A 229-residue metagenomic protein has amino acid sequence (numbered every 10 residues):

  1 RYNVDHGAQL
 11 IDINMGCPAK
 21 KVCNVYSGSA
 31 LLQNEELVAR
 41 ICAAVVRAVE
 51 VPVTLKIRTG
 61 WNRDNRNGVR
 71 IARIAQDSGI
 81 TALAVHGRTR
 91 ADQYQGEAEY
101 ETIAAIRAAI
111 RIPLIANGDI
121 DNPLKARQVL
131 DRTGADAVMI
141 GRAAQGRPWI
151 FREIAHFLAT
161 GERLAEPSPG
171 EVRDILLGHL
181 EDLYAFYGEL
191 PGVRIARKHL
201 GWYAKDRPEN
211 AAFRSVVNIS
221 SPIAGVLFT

Functional and structural regions predicted by a protein language model:
R1-S27, L31, E35-L114, K125-Q128 (+1 more regions): Alpha/beta enzyme core
A48, D64-A82, Y94, E101 (+2 more regions): Alpha/beta catalytic cores of nucleotide-metabolism and tRNA/nucleoside-modifying enzymes
